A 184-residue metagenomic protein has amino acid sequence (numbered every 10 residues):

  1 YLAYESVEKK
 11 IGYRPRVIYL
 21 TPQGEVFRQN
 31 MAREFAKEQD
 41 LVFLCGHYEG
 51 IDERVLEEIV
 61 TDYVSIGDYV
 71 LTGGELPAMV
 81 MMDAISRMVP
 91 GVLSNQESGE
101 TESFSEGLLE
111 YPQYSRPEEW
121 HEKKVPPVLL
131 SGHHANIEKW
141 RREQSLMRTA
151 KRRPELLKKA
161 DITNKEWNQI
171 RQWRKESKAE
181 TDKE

Functional and structural regions predicted by a protein language model:
Y1-H47, P90: S-adenosyl-L-methionine/SAH cofactor-binding core of RNA-modifying enzymes
L20-Q23, C45-Y48, G67, G74 (+1 more regions): Fold-independent oxyanion-binding glycine-rich loops and adjacent beta-strand/coil segments at enzyme active sites
Q29-M31, R54-L56, P112: Short, well-ordered secondary-structure micro-motifs
V55-E102: Structured adenosyl-cofactor binding patch, chiefly the S-adenosyl-L-methionine
L76, M88-V128: Internal, active-site/partner-interface "lid" segment
P117-E184: SAM-dependent methyltransferases
